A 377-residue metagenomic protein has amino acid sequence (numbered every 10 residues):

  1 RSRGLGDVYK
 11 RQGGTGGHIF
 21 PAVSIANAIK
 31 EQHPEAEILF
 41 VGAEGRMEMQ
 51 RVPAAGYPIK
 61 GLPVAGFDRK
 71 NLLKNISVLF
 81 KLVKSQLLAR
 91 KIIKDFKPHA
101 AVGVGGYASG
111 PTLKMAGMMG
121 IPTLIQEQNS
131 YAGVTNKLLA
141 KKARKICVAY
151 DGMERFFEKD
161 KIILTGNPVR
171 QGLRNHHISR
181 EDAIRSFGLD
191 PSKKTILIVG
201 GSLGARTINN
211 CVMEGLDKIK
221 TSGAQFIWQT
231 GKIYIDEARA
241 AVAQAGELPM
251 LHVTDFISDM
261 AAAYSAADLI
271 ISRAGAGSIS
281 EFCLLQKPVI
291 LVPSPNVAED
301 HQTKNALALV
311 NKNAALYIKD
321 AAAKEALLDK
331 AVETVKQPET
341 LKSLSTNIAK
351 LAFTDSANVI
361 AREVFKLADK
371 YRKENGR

Functional and structural regions predicted by a protein language model:
R1-Y9: Single conserved hydrophobic/aromatic residue that forms the stacking wall/gate of nucleotide- or nucleobase-binding
K10-G13, E35-K81, Q86, K232-Y234 (+1 more regions): Conserved nucleotide-sugar phosphate-binding/catalytic loop shared by glycosyltransferases and other
R46-M47, R51-A55, I178-R185, L189-I270 (+3 more regions): Donor-nucleotide binding loops and adjacent catalytic segments primarily of GT-B fold Leloir glycosyltransferases
M47, P58, G117-E181, L189: Active-site-proximal region of nucleotide-activated glycan assembly enzymes, centered on histidine/acidic-rich loops
L88-V102, A108-L124, K137-K142: Glycosyltransferases and closely related glycan-assembly transferases that use nucleotide-activated donors
P98-A100, S265-I279, K287-P288: Acidic donor-binding loop of glycosyltransferase active sites
T340-T354: A short, well-ordered alpha-helix in the C-terminal region of glycosyltransferases
T354-R377: C-terminal alpha-helical cap of glycosyltransferases
